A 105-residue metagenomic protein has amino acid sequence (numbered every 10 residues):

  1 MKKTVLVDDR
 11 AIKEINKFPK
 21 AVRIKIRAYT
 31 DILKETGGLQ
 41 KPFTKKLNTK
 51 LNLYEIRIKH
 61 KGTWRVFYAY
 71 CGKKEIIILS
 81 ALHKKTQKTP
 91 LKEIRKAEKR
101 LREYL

Functional and structural regions predicted by a protein language model:
M1-G62, G72-I76, K85-L105: Basic, Lys/Arg-enriched alpha-helical interface segments
R65-A69: Short, surface-exposed beta-strand/loop micro-motifs that present aromatic residues
L79: Conserved catalytic cores of phosphodiester-cleaving nucleases, focusing on short active-site segments
L82: Residue-level signal for short, function-critical loop segments
